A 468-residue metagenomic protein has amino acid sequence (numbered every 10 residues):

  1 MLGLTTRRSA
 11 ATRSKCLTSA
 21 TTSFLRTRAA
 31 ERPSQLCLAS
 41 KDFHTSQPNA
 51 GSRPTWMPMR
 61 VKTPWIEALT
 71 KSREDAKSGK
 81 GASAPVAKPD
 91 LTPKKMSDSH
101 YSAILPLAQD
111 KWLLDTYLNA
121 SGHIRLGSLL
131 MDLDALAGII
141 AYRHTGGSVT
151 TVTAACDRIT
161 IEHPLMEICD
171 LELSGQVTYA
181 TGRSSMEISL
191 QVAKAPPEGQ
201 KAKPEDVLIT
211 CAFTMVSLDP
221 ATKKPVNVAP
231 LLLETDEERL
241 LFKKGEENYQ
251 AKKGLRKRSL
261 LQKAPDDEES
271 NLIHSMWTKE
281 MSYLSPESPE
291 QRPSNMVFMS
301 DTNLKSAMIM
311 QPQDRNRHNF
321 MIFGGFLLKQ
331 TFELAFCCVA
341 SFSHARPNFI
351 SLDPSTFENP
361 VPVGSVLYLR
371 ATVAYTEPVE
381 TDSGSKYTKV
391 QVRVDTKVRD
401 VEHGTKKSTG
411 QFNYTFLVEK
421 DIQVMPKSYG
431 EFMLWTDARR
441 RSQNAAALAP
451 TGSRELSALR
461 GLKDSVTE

Functional and structural regions predicted by a protein language model:
M1-P64: N-terminal mitochondrial targeting presequence
A39-G81, L165-C169, T178-P265, V363 (+1 more regions): HotDog/MaoC-like acyl-thioester-processing domains
S46-P54, M59-I124, L231, E238-G324 (+1 more regions): Catalytic strand-loop segment that frames the active site of acyl-thioester-processing enzymes
K95-S102, S128, D170-E172, L208-T210 (+4 more regions): Intrinsic-disorder/low-complexity, polar/charged segments enriched in Ser/Thr/Lys/Arg/Asp/Glu/Gln
I124-S148, F323-A345: Active-site helix/loop of acyl-thioester processing domains in fatty-acid/polyketide metabolism, spanning hotdog-fold
T151-E172, E198, F320, H344-S365: A cross-kingdom feature marking solvent-exposed beta-strand/loop segments within repeated, beta-rich binding/scaffold
L173, V228, L369-A371: A generic structural signal for residues embedded in beta-strands
H318, F326-T331, A335-C337, R346-E380: C-terminal, well-structured subdomains that either form a transmembrane helix-short loop-helix hairpin in multi-pass
